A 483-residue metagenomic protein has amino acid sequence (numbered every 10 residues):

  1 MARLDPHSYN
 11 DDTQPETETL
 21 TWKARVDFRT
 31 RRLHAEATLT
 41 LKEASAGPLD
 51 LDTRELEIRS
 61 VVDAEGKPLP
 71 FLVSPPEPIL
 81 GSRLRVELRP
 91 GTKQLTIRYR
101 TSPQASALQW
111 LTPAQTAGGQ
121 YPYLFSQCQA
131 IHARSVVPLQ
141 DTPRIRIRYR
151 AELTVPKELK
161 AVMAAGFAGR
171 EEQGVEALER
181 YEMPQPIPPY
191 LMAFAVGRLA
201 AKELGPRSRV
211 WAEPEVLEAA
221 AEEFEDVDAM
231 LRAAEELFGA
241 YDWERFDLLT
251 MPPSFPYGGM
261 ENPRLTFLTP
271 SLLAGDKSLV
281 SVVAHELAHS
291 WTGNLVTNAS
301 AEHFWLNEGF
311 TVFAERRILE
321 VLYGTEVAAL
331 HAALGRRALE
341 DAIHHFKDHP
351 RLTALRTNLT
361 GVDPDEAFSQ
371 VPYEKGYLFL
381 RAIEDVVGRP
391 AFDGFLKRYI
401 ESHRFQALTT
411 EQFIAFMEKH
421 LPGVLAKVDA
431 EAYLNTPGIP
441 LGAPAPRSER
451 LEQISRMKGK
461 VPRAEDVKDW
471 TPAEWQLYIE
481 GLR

Functional and structural regions predicted by a protein language model:
M1-L4, E18, E326, T409 (+2 more regions): General structural signal for secondary-structure boundaries
M1-R245, F368-Q370, D385-V387: Acidic/His-enriched low-complexity segments
L33, L51, F125, V136-L139 (+5 more regions): Long, contiguous hydrophobic alpha-helical segments, chiefly transmembrane helices and signal peptides
A37, Y181, V210-S455: Hydrophobic alpha-helical and helix-loop surface patches within well-folded domains that function as non-catalytic
S60, F125, R180, F379-R381 (+1 more regions): Repeat-unit-sized solenoid/scaffold elements
P437-R483: Long, His/Glu/Asp-enriched segments that create or flank divalent metal/ion-associated functional microenvironments
